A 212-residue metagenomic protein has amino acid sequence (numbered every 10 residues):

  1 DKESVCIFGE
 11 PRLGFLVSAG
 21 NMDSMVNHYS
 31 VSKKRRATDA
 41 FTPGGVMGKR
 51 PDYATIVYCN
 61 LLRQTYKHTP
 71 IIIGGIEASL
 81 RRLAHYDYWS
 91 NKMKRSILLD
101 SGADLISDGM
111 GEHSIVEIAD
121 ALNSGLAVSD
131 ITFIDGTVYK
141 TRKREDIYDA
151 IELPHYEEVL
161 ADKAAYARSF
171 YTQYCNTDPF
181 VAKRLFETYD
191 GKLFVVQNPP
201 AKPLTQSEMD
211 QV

Functional and structural regions predicted by a protein language model:
K2-D190, Q197: Glycine-rich beta-alpha loop elements in corrinoid/cobalamin-binding modules across cobalamin-dependent enzymes
L204-V212: Long hydrophobic segments that form regular secondary structure
